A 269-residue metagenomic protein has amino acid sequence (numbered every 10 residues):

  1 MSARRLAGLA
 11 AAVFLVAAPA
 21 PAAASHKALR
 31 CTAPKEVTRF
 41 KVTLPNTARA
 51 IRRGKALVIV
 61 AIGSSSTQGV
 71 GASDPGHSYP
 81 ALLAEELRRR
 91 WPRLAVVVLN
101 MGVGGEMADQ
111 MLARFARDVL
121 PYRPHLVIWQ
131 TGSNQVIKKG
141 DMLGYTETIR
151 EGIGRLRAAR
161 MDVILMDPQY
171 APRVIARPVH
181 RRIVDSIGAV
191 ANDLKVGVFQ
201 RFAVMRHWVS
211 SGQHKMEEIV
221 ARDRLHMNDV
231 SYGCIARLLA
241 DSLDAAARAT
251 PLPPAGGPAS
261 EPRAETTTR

Functional and structural regions predicted by a protein language model:
M1-I62, T67-S73, R88-L94, Y122-H125 (+4 more regions): N-terminal secretory targeting modules
S66-Q68, V98-N100, A171: Surface-exposed aromatic
A81-V97, E106-R269: Alpha-helical cap/lid subdomain in secreted, periplasmic, or secretory-pathway luminal O-acyl-processing enzymes
G102-G104: Short, solvent-exposed turn/loop segments enriched in Gly/Ser/Thr/Pro and often Arg
